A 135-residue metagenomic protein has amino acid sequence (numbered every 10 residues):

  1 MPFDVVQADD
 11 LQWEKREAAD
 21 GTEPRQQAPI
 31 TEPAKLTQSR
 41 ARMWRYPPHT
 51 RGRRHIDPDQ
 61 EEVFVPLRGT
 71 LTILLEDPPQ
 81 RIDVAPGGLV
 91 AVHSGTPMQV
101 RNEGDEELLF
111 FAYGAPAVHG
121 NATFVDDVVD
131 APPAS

Functional and structural regions predicted by a protein language model:
M1-S39, R53, A122-S135: A short, N-terminal "cap"/entry segment at the start of jelly-roll beta-barrel domains of the cupin/DSBH fold
K35-T37, P47-R51, T70-T72, P79 (+1 more regions): Short, charged/polar surface micro-motifs in flexible loops or helix N-caps
A41-R45, V63, R81, L89-A91 (+1 more regions): Conserved hydrophobic/aromatic beta-strand scaffold that supports enzyme active sites
M43, I56, L67, L75-D77 (+3 more regions): Residue-level recognition of conserved beta-strand positions in structured domain cores
T50, D59-Q60, P78, T96-P97 (+1 more regions): A generic "binding-loop/recognition-motif" signal
R53-R54, I73-L74, I82, V92 (+1 more regions): Short beta-strand His + acidic residue motifs that chelate non-heme Fe in jelly-roll/DSBH and cupin folds
Q60-P86: A short beta-strand-loop-beta hairpin characteristic of the jelly-roll/cupin
P86, S94-G120: Ligand-binding loop in jelly-roll beta-barrel domains
